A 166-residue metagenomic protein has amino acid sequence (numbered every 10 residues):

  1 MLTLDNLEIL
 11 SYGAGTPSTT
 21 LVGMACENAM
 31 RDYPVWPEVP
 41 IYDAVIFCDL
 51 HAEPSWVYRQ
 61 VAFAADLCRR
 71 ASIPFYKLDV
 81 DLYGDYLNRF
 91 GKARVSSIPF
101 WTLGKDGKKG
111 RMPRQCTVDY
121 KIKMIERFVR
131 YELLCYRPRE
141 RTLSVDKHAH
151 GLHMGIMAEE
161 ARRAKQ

Functional and structural regions predicted by a protein language model:
M1-Q166: ATP-dependent adenylation/nucleotidyltransferase module used to activate substrates
